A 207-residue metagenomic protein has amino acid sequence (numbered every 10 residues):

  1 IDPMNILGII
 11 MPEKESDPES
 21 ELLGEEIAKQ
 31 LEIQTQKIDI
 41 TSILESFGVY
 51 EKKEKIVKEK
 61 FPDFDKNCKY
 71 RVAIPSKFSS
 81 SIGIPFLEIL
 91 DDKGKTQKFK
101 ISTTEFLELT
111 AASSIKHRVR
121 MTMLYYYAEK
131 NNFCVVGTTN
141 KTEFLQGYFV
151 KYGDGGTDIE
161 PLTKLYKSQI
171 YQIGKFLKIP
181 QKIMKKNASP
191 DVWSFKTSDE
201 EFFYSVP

Functional and structural regions predicted by a protein language model:
I1-T139: ATP-dependent adenylation/nucleotidyltransferase module used to activate substrates
G137-P207: Mid-to-C-terminal catalytic subdomains of enzymes that bind/position adenosyl phosphate moieties or nucleic-acid
